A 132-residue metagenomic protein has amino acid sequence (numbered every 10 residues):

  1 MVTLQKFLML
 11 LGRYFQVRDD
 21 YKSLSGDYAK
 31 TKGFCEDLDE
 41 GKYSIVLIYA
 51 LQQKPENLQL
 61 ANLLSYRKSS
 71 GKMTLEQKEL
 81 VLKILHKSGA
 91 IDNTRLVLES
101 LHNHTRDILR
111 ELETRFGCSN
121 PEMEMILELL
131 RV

Functional and structural regions predicted by a protein language model:
M1-V132: All-alpha prenyltransferase/terpene-synthase fold signal
